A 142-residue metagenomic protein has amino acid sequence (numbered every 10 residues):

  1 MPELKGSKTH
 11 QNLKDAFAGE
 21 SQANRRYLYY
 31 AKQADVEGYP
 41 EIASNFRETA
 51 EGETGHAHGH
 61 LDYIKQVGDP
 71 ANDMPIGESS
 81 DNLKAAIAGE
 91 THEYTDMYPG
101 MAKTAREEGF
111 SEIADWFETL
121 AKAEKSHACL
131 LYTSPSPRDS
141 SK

Functional and structural regions predicted by a protein language model:
P2-K8, A23-N45, Q66-S79, Y98-I113: Helix-loop segments that flank and shape redox-cofactor active sites
N12-A18, A31, L83-I87: Short, recurring structural edge motifs at helix starts
G19-Y27, F46-L61, I87-Y94, F117-L131: Alpha-helical transition-metal enzyme core signature, strongest for iron centers
D81-H92, M101: Active-site-proximal alpha-helical scaffolds that flank and shape metal-associated catalytic sites
Y132-P137: Conserved small/polar residues in nucleotide/adenosyl-binding loops
S140-K142: N-terminal low-complexity segments that are often proline-rich with Ser/Thr-Pro
